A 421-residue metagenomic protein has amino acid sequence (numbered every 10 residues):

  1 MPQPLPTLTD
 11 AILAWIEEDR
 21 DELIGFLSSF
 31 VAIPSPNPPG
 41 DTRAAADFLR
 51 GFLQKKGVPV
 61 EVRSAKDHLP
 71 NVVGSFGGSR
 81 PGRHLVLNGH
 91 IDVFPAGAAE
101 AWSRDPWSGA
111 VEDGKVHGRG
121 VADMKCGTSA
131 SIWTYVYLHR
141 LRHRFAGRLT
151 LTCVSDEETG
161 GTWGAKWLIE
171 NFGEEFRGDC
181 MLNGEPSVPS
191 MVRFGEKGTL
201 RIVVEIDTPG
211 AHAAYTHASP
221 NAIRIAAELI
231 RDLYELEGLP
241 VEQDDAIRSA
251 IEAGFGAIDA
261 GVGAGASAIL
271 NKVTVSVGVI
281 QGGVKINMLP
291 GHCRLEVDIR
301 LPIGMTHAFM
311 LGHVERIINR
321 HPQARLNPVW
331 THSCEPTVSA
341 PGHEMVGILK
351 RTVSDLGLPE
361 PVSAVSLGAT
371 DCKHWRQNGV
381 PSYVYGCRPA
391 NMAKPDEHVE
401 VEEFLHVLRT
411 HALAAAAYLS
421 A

Functional and structural regions predicted by a protein language model:
P2-R119, R140-F145, A412: Acidic/His- and Gly-rich active-site-bordering loop/insert found across diverse amide/peptide-bond hydrolases
A11, W15, F26-S29, I33 (+9 more regions): Generic non-transmembrane alpha-helical segments
V58, S75, R80-G82, F94 (+2 more regions): An extended, acidic, His-containing surface patch that forms the Zn2+-binding/catalytic region of metallohydrolases
L87, A110-G161, I202-I206, Y215-E237 (+2 more regions): Alpha-helical metal-binding/catalytic segments enriched in His/Glu/Asp
H90-D92, H212, A393: Histidine-centered divalent metal-coordination motifs
A96-V111, G195-E205, R351, Y383: Acidic-glycine-rich active-site phosphate/pyrophosphate-binding loop
M124-K197, A257-D259, S267-A268, L419-S420: Acidic/histidine-rich catalytic neighborhood of metal-dependent amide-processing enzymes
F172-H321: Midchain, well-structured core segments that form catalytic/ion-binding scaffolds
